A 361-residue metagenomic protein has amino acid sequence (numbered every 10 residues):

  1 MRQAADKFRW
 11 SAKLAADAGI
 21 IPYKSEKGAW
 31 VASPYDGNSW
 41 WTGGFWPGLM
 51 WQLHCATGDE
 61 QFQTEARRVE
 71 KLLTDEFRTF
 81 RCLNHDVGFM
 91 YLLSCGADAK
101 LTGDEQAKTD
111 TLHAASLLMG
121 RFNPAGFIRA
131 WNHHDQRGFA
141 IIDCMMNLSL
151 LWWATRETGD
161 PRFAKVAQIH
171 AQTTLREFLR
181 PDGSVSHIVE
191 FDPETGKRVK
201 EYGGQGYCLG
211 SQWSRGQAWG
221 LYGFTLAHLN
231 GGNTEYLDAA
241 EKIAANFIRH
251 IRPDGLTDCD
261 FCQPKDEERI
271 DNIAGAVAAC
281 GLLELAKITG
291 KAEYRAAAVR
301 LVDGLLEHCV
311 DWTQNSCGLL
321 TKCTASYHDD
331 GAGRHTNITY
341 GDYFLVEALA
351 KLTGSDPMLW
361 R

Functional and structural regions predicted by a protein language model:
M1-R361: Glycan-recognition and catalytic cores of secretory/periplasmic carbohydrate-active enzymes
